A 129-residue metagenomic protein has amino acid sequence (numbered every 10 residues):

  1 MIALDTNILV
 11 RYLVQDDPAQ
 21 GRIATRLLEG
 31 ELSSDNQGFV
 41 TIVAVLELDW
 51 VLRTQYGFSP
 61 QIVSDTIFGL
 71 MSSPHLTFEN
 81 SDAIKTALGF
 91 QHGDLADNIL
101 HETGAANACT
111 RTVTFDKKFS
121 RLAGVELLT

Functional and structural regions predicted by a protein language model:
M1-V40, Q55-P60, R121-L122, T129: Short, well-structured N-terminal submotif of metal-dependent ribonuclease cores
T6, S81, D97-N98: Conserved glycosyltransferase catalytic-site signature
G30-E31, L70, N107: Hydrophobic helix-cap positions at the C-terminus of alpha-helices in RecA-like/P-loop ATPase nucleotide-binding cores
S34, F90-G93: Membrane-interface junctions
T41-V45, S64-Q91: Acidic catalytic patch
D49, R53-G69: Active-site-proximal, substrate-binding regions of enzyme catalytic domains and RNA-binding/basic surfaces
H101-T129: Acidic, PIN/NYN-like endoribonuclease modules and their adjacent C-terminal/linker elements
